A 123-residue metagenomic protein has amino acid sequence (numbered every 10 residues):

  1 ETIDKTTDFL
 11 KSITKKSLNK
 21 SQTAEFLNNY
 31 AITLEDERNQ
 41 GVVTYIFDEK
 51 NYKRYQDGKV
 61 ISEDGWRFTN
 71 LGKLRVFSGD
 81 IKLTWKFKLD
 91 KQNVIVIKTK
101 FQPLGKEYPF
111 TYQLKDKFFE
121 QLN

Functional and structural regions predicted by a protein language model:
E1-E63, R75-N123: Lipid interaction determinants
N70-L74: Short, conserved beta-turn/loop elements at beta-strand boundaries and strand-helix junctions
